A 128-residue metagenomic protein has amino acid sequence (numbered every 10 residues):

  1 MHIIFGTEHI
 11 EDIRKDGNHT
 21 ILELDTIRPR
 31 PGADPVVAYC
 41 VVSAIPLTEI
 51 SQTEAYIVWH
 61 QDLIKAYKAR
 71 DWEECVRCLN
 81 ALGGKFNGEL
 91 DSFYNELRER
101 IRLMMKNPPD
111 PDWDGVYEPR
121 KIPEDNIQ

Functional and structural regions predicted by a protein language model:
M1-K65, A69, E74, A81-F93 (+3 more regions): Cytosolic regulatory/linker segments at or just downstream of nucleotide-handling modules in signal-transduction
R100-I127: Alpha-helical linker/edge segments of TPR/alpha-solenoid repeat scaffolds and analogous pre-/post-domain helices
